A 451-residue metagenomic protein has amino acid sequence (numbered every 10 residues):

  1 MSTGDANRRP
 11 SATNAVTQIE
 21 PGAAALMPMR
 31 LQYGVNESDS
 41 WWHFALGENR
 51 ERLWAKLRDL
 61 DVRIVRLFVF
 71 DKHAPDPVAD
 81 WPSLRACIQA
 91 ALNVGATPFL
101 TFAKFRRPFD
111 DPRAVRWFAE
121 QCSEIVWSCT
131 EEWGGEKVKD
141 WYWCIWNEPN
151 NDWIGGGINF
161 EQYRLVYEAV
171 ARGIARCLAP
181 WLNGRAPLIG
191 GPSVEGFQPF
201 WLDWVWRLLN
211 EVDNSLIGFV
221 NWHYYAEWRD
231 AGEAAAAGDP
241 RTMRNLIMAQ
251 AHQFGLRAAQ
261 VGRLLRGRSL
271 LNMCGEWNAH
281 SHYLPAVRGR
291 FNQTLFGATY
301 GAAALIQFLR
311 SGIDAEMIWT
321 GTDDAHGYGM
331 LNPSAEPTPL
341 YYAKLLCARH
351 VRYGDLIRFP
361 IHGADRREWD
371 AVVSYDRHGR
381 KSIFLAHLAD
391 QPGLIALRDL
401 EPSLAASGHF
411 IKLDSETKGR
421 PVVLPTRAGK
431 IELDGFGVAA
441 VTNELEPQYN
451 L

Functional and structural regions predicted by a protein language model:
M1-A55, L60: Mature N-terminal, pre-catalytic/accessory segment of carbohydrate-active enzymes
H43-L57, F200-E211, A298-L305: Short, acidic/polar
L57-L246: Substrate-binding cleft and catalytic face of glycoside hydrolase catalytic domains, especially the flexible beta-alpha
E227-P285: Glycoside hydrolase catalytic-domain groove-lining segments
C274-A371: Aromatic/acidic polysaccharide-binding cleft in carbohydrate-active enzymes
A364-L404, F436: Carbohydrate-binding surface patches
L400-T417: Solvent-exposed beta-hairpin/edge-strand motifs
V422-L451: C-terminal beta-strand-rich structural cap/linker in extracellular carbohydrate-active enzymes
